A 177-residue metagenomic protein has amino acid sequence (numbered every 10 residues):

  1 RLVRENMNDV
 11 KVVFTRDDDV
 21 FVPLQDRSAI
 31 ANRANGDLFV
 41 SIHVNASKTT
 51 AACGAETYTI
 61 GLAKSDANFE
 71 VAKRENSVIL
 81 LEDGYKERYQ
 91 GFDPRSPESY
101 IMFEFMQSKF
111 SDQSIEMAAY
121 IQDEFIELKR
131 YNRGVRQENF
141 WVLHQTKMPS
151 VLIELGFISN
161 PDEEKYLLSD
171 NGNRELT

Functional and structural regions predicted by a protein language model:
R1-T177: Active-site-proximal helix/loop segments of hydrolytic enzymes
